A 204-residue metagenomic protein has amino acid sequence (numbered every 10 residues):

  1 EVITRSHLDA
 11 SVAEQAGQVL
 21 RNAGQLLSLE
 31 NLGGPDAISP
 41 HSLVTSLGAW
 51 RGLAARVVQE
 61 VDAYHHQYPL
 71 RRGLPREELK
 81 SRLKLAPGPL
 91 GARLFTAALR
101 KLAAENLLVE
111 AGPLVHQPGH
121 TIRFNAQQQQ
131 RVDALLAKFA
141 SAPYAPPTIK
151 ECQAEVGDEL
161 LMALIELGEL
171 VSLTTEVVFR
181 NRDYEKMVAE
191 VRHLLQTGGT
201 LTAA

Functional and structural regions predicted by a protein language model:
E1-L173, V177-A204: C-terminal effector modules of nucleic-acid-centric enzymes and ribosome-associated factors
